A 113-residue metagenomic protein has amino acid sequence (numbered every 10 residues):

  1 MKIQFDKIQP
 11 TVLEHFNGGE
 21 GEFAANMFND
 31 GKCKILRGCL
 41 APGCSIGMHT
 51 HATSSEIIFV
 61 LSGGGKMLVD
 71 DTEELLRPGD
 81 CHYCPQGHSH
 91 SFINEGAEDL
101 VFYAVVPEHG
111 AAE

Functional and structural regions predicted by a protein language model:
M1-K32, E113: A short, N-terminal "cap"/entry segment at the start of jelly-roll beta-barrel domains of the cupin/DSBH fold
G21, L36-H51: Conserved short histidine dyad/triad with adjacent acidic residue
P42, T53, T72, H88 (+1 more regions): A generic "binding-loop/recognition-motif" signal
S45-G47, K66, H82, Q86-F92: Histidine-centered metal-chelating micro-motifs
T53-G65: Glycine- and acidic-residue-biased ligand/ion/polar-headgroup-sensing regions
T72-Q86: Short acidic-glycine-tyrosine-enriched beta hairpin
Q86-A112: Ligand-binding loop in jelly-roll beta-barrel domains
